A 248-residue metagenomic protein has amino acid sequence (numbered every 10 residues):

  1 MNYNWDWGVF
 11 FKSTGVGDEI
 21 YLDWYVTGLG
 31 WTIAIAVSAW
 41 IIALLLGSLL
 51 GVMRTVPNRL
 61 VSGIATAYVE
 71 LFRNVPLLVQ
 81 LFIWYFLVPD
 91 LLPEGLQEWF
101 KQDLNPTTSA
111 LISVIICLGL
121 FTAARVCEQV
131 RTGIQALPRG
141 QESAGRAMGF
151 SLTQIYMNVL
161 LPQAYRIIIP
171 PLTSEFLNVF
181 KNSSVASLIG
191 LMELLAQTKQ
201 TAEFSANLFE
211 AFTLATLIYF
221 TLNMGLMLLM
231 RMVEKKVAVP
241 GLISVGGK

Functional and structural regions predicted by a protein language model:
M1-K248: Transmembrane alpha-helices and adjacent helix-loop boundaries
